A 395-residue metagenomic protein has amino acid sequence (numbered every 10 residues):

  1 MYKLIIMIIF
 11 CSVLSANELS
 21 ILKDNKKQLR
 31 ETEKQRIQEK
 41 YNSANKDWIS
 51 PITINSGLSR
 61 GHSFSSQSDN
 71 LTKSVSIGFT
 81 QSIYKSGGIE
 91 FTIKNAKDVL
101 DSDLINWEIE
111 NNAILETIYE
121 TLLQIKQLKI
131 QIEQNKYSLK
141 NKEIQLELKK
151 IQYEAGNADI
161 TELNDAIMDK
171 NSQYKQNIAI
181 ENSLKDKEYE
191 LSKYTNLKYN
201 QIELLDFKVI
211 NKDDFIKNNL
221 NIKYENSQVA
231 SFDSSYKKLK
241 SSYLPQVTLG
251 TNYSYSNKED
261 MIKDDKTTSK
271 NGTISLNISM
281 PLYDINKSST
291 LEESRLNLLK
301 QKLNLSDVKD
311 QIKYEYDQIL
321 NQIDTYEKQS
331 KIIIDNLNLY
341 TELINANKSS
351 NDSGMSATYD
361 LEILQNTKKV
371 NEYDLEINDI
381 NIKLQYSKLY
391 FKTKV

Functional and structural regions predicted by a protein language model:
K3-V13: Sec-dependent N-terminal signal peptides
S15-T53, N157-T161, S192-L244, K309: Bacterial Sec-pathway N-terminal export signals of envelope proteins
K27-Q28, K40, Y194, Y199 (+1 more regions): Acidic, low-complexity, intrinsically disordered peripheral segments
P51-N70, T80-I109, A230, Y243-G272 (+1 more regions): Small/polar (Gly/Ser/Thr/Ala-rich) solvent-exposed segments that form structured loops/beta-strands/short helices used
V75-Q81, G272-L282, N304, I377-I380: Outer-membrane beta-barrel "beta-signal"
G78, E133, K150, K238 (+2 more regions): Outer-membrane beta-barrel architecture
N111-K223, A230, I319-S330, N345 (+3 more regions): Periplasmic alpha-helical coiled-coil/stalk elements that build and connect Gram-negative outer-membrane
Y153-N157, N351-T358: A short glycine-centered flexible hinge/capping loop motif at secondary-structure junctions
